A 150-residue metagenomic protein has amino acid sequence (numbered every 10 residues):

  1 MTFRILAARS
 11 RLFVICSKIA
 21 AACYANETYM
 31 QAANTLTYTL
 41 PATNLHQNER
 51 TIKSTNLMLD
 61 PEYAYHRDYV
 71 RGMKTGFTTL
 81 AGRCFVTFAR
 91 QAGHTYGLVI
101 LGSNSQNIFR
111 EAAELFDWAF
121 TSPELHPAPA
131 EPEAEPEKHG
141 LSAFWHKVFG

Functional and structural regions predicted by a protein language model:
M1-F149: Penicillin-recognizing serine hydrolase domain
